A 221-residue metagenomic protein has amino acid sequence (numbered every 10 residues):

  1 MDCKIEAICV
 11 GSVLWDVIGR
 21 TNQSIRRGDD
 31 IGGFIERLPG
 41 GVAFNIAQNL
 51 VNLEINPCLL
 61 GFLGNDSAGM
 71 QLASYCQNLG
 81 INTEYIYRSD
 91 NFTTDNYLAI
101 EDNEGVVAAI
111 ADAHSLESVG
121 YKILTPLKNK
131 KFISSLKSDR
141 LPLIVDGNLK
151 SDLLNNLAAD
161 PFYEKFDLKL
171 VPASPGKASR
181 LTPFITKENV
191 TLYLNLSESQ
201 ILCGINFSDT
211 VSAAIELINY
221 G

Functional and structural regions predicted by a protein language model:
M1-F62, S67-I81: Glycine-rich phosphate/adenosyl-contacting loop at the front of the ribokinase-like
D2-V13, Y75-R88, I100-G221: Ribokinase/PfkB-type carbohydrate-kinase core domain
I35, P39, G61-G64, D90 (+2 more regions): Structured beta->alpha junctions
T93-D95: Acidic, polar ligand-binding/catalytic clefts
